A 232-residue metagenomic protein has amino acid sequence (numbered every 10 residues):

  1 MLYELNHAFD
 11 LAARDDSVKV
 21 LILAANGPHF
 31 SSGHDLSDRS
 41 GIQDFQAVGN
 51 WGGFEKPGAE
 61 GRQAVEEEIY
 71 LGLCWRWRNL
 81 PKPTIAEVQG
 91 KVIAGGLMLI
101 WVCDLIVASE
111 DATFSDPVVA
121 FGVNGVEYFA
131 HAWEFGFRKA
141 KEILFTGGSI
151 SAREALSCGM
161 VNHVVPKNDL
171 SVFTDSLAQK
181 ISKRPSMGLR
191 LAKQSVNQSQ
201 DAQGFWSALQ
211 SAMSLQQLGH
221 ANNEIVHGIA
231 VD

Functional and structural regions predicted by a protein language model:
M1-P28: Conserved CoA-thioester-binding segment of acyl-CoA-metabolizing enzymes
L2-E4, S37-G41, G125: Glycine-rich, phosphate-binding/catalytic loops in enzymes
E4, A8, I69-P81: Catalytic-core regions built around general acid/base machinery
E4-L5, L23, D35, P83 (+3 more regions): Terminal peptide-recognition signature
A25-G72: Glycine- (often His-adjacent) and acidic-residue-rich active-site loop that binds/positions the CoA thioester
F30, I42, G147-A152, V172 (+2 more regions): C-terminal alpha-helix plus adjacent terminal tail
I69-L73, E127-A130, K139, L191 (+2 more regions): Hydrophobic alpha-helical segments typical of transmembrane helices and their membrane-interface/capping positions
W75-M187: Crotonase-fold acyl-CoA enzyme core
